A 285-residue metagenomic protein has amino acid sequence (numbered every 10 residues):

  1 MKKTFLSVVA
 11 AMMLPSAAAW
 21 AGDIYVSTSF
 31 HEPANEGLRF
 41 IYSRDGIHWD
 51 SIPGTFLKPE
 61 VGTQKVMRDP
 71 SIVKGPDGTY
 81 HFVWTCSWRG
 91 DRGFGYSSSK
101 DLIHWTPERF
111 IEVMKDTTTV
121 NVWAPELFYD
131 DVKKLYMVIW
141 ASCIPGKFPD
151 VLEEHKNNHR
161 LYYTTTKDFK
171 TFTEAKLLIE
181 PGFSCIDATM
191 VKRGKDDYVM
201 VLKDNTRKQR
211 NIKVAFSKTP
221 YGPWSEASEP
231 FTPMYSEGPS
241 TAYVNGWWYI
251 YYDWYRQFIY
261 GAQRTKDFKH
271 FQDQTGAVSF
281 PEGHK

Functional and structural regions predicted by a protein language model:
T4-A17: Sec-dependent N-terminal signal peptides
W20-K285: Carbohydrate-active catalytic/glycan-binding domains of CAZyme proteins, especially the secreted or lumenal ectodomains
